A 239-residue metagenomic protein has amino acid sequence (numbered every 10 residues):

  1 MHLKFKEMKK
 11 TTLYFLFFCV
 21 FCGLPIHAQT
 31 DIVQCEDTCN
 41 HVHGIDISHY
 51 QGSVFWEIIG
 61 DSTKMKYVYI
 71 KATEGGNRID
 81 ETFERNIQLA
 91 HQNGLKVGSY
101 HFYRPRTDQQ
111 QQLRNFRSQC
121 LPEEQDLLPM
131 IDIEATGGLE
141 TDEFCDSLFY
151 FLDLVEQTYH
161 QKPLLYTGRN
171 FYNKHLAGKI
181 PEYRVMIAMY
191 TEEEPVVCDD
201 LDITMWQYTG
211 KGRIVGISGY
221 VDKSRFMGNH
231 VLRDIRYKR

Functional and structural regions predicted by a protein language model:
M1-T30: Bacterial Sec-dependent N-terminal signal peptides
Q29-E74: Boundary/entry segment of secreted carbohydrate-active catalytic domains
D31-I47, I180-R239: Functionally critical loop-and-helix segments that line ligand-binding/catalytic clefts of soluble enzyme domains
H43-D46, K66-K71, K96-H101, L127-I133 (+3 more regions): Structural recognition of the beta-strand scaffold that forms the well-ordered cores of secreted hydrolase catalytic
I45-F55, K71-F83, F102-Q111, G137-D142 (+1 more regions): Acidic-and-aromatic substrate-binding clefts and catalytic sites of carbohydrate-active enzymes
W56-K64, T82-G94, F116-Q125, V197-D200: Acidic (Asp/Glu)-rich catalytic clusters
I59, A90, I131, V155 (+1 more regions): Conserved, mostly hydrophobic/aromatic
L127-D200: Catalytic domains of cell-wall/extracellular-matrix polysaccharide-remodeling enzymes, centered on de-N-acetylation
